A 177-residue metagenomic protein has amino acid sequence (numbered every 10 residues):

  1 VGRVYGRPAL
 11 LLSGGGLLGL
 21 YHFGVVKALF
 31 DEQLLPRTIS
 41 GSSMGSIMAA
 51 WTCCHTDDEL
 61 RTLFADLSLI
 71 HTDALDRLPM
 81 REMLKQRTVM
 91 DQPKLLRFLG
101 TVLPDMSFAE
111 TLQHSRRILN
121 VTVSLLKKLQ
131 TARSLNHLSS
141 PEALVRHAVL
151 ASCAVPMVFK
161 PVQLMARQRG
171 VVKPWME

Functional and structural regions predicted by a protein language model:
V1-I39, C53-E177: Patatin-like phospholipase
S40-G41, G45: Gly/Ala-rich beta-loop-alpha elbow adjacent to hydrolase catalytic centers
S46-C54: Short glycine-enriched nucleophile-adjacent loop and the immediately C-terminal alpha-helix near the catalytic center
